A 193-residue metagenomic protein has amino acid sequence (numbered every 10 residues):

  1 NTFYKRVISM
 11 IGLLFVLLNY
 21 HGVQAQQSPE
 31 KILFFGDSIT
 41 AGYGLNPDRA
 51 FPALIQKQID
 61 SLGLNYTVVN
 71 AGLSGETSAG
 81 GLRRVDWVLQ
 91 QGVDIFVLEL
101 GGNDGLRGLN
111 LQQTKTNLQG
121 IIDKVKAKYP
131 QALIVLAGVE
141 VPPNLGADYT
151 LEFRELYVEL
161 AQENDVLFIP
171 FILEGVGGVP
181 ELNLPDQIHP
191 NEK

Functional and structural regions predicted by a protein language model:
N1-P29: Bacterial Sec-dependent N-terminal signal peptides
R6, L62, G178-V179: Short hydrophobic/aromatic segments of transmembrane alpha-helices and their interfaces
L14, I59-G63, K128-P130: Alpha-helix termini
A25-S74, L82-V93: Serine-esterase "nucleophile elbow" of acetyl-processing enzymes
Q27, L82-K193: Alpha-helical cap/lid subdomain in secreted, periplasmic, or secretory-pathway luminal O-acyl-processing enzymes
G72-E76, L145-G146: Short, flexible loop segments at the rims of nucleotide/cofactor-binding pockets, characterized by
A79: N-terminal helical cap/lid subdomain that shapes the substrate entry/recognition surface in HAD-like hydrolases
